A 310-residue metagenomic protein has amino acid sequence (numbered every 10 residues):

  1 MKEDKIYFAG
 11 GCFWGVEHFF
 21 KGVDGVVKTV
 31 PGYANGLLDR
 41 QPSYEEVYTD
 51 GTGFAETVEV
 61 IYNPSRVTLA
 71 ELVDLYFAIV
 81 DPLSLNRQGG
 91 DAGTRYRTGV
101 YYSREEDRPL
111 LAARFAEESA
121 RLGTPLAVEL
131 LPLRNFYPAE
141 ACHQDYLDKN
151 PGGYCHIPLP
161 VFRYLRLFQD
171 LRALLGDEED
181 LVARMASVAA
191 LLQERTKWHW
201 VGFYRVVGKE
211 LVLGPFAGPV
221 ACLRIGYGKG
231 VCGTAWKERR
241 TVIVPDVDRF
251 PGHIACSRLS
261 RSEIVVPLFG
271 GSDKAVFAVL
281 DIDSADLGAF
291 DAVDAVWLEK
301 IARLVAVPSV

Functional and structural regions predicted by a protein language model:
M1-L165: Flexible coil/turn and secondary-structure edge motifs
E3, W198, E263: Short coil/loop residues immediately preceding or within conserved phosphate-binding loops of NTP-utilizing enzyme
Y164-V220, K300, L304-V310: Intrinsically disordered, low-complexity terminal regulatory regions
W200, V265, V279: Short hydrophobic/aromatic beta-strand element in the GNAT-like acyltransferase core that lines or flanks the acyl-donor
V206-R258: Regulatory sensory and allosteric helical modules in signal-transduction proteins and certain transcription factors
S262-G271: A short, aliphatic-rich beta-strand micro-motif
K274-S284: Sensory beta-strand/linker motifs that couple input domains to effectors
D283-I301, P308-V310: Regulatory loop-to-helix N-cap segments in sensory/regulatory domains that couple ligand/signal detection
